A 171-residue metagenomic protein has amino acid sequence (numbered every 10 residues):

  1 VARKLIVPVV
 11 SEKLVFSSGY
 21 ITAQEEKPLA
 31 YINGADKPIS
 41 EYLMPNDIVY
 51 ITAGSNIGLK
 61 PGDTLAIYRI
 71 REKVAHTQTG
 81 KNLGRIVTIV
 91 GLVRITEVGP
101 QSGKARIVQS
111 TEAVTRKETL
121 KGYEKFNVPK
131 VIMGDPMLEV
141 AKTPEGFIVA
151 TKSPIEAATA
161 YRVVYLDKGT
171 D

Functional and structural regions predicted by a protein language model:
V1-D171: Surface-exposed, polar/charged interaction patches used for macromolecular assembly or partner binding
